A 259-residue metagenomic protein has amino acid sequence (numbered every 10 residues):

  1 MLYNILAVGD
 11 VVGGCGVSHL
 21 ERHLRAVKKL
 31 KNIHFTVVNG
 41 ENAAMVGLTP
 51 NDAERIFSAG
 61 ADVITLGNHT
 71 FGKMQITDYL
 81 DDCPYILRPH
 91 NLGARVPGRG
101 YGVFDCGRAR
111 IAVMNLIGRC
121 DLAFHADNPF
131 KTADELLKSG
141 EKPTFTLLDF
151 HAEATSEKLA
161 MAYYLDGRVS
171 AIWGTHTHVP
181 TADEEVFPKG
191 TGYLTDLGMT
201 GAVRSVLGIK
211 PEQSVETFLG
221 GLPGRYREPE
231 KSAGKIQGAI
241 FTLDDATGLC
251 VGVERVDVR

Functional and structural regions predicted by a protein language model:
M1-R259: Acidic, metal/ion-coordinating pockets
